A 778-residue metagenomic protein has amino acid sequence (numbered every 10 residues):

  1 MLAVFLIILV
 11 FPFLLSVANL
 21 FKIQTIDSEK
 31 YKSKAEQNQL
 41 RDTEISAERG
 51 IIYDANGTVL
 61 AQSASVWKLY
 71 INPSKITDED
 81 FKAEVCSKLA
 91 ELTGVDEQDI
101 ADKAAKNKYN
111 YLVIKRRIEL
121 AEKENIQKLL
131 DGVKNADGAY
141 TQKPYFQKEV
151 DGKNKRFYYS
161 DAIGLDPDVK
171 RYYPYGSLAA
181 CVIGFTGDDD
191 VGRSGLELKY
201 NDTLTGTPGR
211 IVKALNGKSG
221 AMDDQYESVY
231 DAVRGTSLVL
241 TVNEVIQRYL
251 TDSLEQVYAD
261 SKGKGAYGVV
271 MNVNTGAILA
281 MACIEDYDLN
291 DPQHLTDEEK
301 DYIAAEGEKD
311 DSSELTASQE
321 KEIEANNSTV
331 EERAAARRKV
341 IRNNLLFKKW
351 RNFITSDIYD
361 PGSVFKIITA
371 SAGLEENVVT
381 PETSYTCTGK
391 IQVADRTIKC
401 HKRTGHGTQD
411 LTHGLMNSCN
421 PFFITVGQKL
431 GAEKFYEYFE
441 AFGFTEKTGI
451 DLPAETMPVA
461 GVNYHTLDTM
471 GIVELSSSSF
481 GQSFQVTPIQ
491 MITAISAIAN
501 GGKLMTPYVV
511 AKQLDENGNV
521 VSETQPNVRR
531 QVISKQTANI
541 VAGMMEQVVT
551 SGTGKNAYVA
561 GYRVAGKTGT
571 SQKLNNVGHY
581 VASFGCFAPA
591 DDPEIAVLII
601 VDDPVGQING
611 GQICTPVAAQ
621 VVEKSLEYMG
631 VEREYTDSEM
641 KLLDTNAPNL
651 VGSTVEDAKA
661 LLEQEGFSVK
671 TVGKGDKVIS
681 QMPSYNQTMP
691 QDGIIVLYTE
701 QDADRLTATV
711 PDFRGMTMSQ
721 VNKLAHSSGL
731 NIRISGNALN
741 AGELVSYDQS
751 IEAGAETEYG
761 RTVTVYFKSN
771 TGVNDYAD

Functional and structural regions predicted by a protein language model:
M1-A334, K349, I358, E433-G443 (+8 more regions): Periplasmic/cell-envelope proteins involved in peptidoglycan metabolism and beta-lactam response
I45-E48, A55, A64-V66, Y109 (+23 more regions): Extracytoplasmic
A61, N216-V229, N274-V364, I368-V601: Beta-lactam-recognizing serine transpeptidase/beta-lactamase-like catalytic domain environment
D99-Y109, G263-T275, T386-K390, A454-T456 (+4 more regions): Acidic/histidine-enriched alpha-helical segments
D168, S253-L254, T355, S479 (+3 more regions): Short beta-alpha junctions and helix-cap segments that line functional grooves
A179-C181, A277, I367-I368, I492-I495 (+3 more regions): Short, solvent-exposed alpha-helical surface patches in non-cytosolic proteins
T186, I211, I391, S483 (+5 more regions): Gly/Ser/Thr-rich beta-alpha loop segments that engage phosphate groups in nucleotides
N463, T524, G561, G566 (+1 more regions): Ligand-recognition elements built from short beta-strands and adjacent flexible loops
